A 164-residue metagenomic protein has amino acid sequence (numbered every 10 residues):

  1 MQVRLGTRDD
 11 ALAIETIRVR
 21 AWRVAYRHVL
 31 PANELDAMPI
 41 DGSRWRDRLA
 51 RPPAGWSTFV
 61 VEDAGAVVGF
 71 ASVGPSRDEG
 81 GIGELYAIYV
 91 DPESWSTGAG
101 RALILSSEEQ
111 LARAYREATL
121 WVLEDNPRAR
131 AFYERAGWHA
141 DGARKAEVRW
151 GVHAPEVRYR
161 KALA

Functional and structural regions predicted by a protein language model:
M1-V3: Extreme N-terminal starter segment of soluble prokaryotic enzymes
L5-A11, E15-E93, R101-L111, K145-A146 (+1 more regions): Acetyl-CoA-dependent GNAT
I82, R116-R130, R135-A164: C-terminal "cap" of GNAT-fold acetyltransferases
D91-E93, T97, E124-D125: Active-site acidic-Proline motif in GNAT/NAT acetyltransferases
T97, R113-R116: Short coil/turn segments at alpha/beta junctions that flank glycine-rich nucleotide-binding fingerprints
A99-G100, W138: Helix N-cap/coil-helix junction residues
